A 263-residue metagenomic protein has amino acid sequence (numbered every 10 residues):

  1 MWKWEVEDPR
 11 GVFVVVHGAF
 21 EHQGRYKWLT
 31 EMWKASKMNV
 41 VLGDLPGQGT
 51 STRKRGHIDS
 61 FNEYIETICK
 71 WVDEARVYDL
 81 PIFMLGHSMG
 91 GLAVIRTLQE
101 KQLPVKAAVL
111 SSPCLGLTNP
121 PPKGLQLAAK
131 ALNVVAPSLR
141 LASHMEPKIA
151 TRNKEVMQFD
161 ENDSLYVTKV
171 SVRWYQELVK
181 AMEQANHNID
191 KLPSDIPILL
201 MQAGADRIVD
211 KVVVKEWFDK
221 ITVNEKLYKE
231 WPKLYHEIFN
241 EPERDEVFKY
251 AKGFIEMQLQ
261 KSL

Functional and structural regions predicted by a protein language model:
R10, G18-E21: Active-site glycine-rich loops that stabilize anionic/oxyanionic intermediates across multiple enzyme folds
F20-H22, G49-Y78: Catalytic nucleophile-loop/oxyanion-hole region of alpha/beta-hydrolase and closely related hydrolase-like folds
T30-R53: Conserved alpha/beta-hydrolase
R76-S88: Alpha/beta-hydrolase fold nucleophile elbow
M89-V170: Alpha/beta-hydrolase-fold enzymes
L200-Q202, D206: Short beta-strand/loop motif that positions the catalytic acidic residue of the alpha/beta-hydrolase fold
D210-D219: Short alpha-helix in the alpha/beta-hydrolase fold that links the catalytic acid
E225-L263: Catalytic active-site module of serine/aspartate enzymes centered on a nucleophile-bearing elbow/loop
